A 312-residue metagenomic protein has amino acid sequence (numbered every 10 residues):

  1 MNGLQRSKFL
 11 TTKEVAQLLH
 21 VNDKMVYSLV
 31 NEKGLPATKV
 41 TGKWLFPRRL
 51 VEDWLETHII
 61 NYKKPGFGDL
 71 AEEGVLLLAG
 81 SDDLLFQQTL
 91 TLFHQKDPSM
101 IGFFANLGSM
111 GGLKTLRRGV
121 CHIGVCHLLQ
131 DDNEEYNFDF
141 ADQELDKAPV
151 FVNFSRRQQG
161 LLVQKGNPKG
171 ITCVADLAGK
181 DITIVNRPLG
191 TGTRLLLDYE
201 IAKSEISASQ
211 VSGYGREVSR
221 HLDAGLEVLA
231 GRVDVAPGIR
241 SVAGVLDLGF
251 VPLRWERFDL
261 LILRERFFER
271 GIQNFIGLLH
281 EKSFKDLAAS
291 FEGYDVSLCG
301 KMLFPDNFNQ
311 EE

Functional and structural regions predicted by a protein language model:
M1-G111, R117-V120, Q143-A148, K282-E312: N-terminal hydrophobic or amphipathic helices and topogenic motifs
K8, F151-Q158, G244, L248-G277 (+1 more regions): Periplasmic-binding protein-like
E72-D82, A175-L195: Short loop->beta-strand "edge-of-pocket" segments that line small-molecule binding or catalytic clefts across diverse
T89-D97, A175, R187-L189, T193-R216: Ligand-binding cleft/hinge of the Venus flytrap
I101-G108, A208-R220: Short beta-strand-to-loop elements that line the ligand-binding cleft of bilobed periplasmic-binding protein-like
G112-Q158: Short beta-strand-centered segments that line the small-molecule binding cleft or hinge of alpha/beta clamshell
H127-A141, G225-R254: A ligand-binding cleft/hinge motif common to bilobed small-molecule-binding domains
F154, V163-I184: Flexible hinge/capping segments at coil-to-helix
